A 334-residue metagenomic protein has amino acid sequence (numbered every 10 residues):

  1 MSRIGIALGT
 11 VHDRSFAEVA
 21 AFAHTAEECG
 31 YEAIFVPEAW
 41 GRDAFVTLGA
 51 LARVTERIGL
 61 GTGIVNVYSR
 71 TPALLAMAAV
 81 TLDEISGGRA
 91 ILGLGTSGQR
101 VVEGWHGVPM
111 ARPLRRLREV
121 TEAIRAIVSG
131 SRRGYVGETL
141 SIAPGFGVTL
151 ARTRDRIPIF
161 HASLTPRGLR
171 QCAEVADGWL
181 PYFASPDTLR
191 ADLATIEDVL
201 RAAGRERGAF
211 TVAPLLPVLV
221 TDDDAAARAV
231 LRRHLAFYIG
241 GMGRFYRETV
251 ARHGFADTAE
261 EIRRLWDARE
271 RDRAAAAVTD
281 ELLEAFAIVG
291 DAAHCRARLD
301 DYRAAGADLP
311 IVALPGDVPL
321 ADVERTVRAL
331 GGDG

Functional and structural regions predicted by a protein language model:
M1-G334: Active-site-adjacent structural elements that line small-molecule/cofactor binding pockets in enzymes
